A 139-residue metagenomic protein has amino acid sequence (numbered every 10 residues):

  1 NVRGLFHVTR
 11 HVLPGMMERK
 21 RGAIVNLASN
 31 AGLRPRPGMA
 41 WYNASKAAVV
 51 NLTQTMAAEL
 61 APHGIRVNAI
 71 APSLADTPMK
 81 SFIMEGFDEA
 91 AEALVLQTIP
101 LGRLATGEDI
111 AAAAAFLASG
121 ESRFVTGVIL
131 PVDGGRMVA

Functional and structural regions predicted by a protein language model:
F6, A69-P72, A93-E121, V125 (+1 more regions): C-terminal helical subdomain
T9, S45, T53: Active-site helix of classical SDR
P14, A58-P62, R123: Alpha-helical segment proximal to the catalytic Tyr-Lys
S29: Residue(s) in the substrate-gating loop at a strand-loop-helix junction that position the organic substrate next
R34, T77, A115, T126-A139: Short C-terminal tail/terminal secondary-structure segment of NAD(P)H-dependent dehydrogenase/reductase domains
R34-A40, P62-H63, G102, G120: Active-site loop immediately N-terminal to the catalytic Tyr-X3-Lys motif of short-chain dehydrogenase/reductase
P62, L74-I99: A glycine/serine/threonine-rich, flexible loop-to-helix segment that serves as the NAD(P) cofactor-binding "lid"
